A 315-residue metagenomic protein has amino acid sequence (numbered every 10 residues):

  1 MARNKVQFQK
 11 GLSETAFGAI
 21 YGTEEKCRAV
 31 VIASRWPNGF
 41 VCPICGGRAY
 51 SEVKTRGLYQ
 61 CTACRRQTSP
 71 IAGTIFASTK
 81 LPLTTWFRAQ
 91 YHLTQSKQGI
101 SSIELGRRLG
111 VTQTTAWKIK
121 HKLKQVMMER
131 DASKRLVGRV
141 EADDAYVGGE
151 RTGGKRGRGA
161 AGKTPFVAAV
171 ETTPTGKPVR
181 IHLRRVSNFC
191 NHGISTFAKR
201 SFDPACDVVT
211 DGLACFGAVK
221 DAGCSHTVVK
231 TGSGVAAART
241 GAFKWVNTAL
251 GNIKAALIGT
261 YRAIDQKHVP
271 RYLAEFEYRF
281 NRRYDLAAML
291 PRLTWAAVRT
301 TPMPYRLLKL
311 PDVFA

Functional and structural regions predicted by a protein language model:
M1-A315: Residue-level recognition of single "structural anchor" positions that define or cap local secondary structure
